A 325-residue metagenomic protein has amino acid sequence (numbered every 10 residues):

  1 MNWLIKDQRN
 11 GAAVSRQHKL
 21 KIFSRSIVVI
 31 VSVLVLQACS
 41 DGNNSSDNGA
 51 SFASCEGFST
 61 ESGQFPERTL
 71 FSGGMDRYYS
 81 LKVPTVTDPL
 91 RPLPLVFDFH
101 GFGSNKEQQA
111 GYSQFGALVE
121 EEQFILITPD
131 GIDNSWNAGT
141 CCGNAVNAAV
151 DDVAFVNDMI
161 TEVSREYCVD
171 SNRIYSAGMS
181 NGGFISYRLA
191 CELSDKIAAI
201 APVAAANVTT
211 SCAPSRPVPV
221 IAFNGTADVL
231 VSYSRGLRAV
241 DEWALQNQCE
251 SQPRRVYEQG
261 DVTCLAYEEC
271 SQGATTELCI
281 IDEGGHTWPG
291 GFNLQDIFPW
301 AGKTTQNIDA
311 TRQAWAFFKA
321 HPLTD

Functional and structural regions predicted by a protein language model:
M1-K21: N-terminal secretory signal peptides that target proteins for export/translocation
C39-L95, E107, E121, R173 (+8 more regions): A domain-start/cap signature at the N-terminus of enzymes
F65-P66, L70-Y175, M179, F184-L193 (+2 more regions): Serine-hydrolase catalytic machinery in alpha/beta-hydrolase-like enzymes
S215-P219, Q272-T276: Short, proline-enriched alpha-helix->beta-strand connector loops that line the catalytic pocket of alpha/beta-hydrolase
A222-N224, D228: Short beta-strand/loop motif that positions the catalytic acidic residue of the alpha/beta-hydrolase fold
D228-V231, H286-T287: Acidic catalytic loop of the alpha/beta-hydrolase fold
